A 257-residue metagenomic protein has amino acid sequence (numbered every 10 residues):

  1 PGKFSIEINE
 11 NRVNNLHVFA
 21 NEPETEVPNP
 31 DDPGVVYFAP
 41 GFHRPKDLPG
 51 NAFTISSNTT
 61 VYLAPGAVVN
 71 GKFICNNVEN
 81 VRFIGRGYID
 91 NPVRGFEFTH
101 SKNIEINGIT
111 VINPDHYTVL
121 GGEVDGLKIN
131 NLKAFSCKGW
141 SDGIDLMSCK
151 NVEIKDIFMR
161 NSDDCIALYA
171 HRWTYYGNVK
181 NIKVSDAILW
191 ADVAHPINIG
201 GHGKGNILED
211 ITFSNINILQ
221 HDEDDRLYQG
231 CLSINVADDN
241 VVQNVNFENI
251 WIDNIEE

Functional and structural regions predicted by a protein language model:
P1-P30: Beta-strand-enriched, solvent-exposed domains that form extended recognition/catalytic surfaces
A20-T59: N-terminal domain-start segments of secreted/luminal proteins
H43-T60, V68-I84, D90-E105, N113-V124 (+3 more regions): Extracellular beta-strand-rich solenoid/capping regions of secreted or surface-exposed proteins that bind or remodel
N58-T60, P65, E79-I89, K102-N113 (+5 more regions): Right-handed parallel beta-helix
Y62, I144-D145, H195, G230-L232: Conserved mixed alpha/beta catalytic, RNA-binding, or beta-rich assembly cores of soluble enzyme, regulatory
N198, F213-N215, D222, Q229-N235 (+1 more regions): C-terminal amphipathic alpha-helical segment
